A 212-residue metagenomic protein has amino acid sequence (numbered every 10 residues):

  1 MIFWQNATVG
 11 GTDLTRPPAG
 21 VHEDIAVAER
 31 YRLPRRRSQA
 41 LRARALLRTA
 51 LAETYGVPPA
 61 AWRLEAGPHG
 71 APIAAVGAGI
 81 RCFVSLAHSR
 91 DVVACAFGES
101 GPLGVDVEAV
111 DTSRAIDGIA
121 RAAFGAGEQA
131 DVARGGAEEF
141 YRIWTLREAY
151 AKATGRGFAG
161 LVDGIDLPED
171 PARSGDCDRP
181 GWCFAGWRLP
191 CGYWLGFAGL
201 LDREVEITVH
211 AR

Functional and structural regions predicted by a protein language model:
M1-R212: Core catalytic alpha/beta fold that binds nucleotide/phospho-ligands
